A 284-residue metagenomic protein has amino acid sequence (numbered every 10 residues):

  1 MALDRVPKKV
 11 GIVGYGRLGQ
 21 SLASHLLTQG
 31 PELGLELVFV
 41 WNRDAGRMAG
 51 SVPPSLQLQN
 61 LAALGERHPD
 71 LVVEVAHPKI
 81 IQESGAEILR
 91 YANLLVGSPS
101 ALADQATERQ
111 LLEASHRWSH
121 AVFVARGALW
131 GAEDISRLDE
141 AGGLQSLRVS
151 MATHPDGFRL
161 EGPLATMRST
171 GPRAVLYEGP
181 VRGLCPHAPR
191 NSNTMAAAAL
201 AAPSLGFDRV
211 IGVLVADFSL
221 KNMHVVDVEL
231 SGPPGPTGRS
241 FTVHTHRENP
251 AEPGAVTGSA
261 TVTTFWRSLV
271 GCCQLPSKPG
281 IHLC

Functional and structural regions predicted by a protein language model:
M1-P7, C284: Eukaryotic N-terminal low-complexity, Ser/Thr- and Lys/Arg-rich leader segments that predominantly function as
V13, S21, V122, A128-C284: Active-site-lining helix/loop region of Rossmann-like oxidoreductase modules
L18: Hydrophobic/small residue at the entry helix of a nucleotide-binding pocket
Q29-S51: NAD(P)-binding Rossmann-fold cofactor-contacting core
Q59-A63, R67-L89, A101-Q105: Beta-loop-alpha module in the N-terminal Rossmann-like domain of NAD(P)-dependent dehydrogenases, especially those
E74, V96, V122-R126: General beta-strand structural signal in soluble alpha/beta enzymes
K79, P99-A121: Rossmann-fold NAD(P)-binding glycine/threonine-rich loop
